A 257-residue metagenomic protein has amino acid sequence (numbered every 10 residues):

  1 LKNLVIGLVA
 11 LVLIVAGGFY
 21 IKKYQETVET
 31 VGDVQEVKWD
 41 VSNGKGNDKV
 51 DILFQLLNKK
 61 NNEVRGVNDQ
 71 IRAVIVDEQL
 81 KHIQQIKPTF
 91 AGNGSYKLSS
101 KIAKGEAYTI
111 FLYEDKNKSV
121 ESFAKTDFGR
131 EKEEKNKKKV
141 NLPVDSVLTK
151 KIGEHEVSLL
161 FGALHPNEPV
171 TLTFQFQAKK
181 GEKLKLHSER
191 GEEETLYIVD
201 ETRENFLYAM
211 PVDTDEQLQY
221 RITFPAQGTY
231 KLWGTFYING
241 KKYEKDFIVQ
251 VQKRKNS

Functional and structural regions predicted by a protein language model:
I6-F19: Hydrophobic membrane-insertion alpha-helices, especially the h-region of bacterial N-terminal signal peptides
Y24-S42, N117-F176, K183-L184, P211 (+1 more regions): Extracytoplasmic/periplasmic copper-protein system
D48-N61, L98, L112, E156-S158 (+1 more regions): Beta-strand-rich structural segments
K60-R72, L184-E194: Short flexible loop/turn segments that cap and initiate beta-strands
H82, F90-K97, T214-Q219: Aromatic sugar-binding surface patches on proteins that engage polysaccharides or sugar-phosphate polymers
F90, Y96-K97, I102-K104, F224-P225: Residue-level recognition of secondary-structure-to-loop junctions
A107-D115, Y230-F236: Short, aromatic- and glycine-rich surface loops/edge beta-strands on solvent-exposed regions
E182-S257: Extracytoplasmic/luminal low-complexity segments enriched in Pro/Gly and acidic/polar residues that act as flexible
